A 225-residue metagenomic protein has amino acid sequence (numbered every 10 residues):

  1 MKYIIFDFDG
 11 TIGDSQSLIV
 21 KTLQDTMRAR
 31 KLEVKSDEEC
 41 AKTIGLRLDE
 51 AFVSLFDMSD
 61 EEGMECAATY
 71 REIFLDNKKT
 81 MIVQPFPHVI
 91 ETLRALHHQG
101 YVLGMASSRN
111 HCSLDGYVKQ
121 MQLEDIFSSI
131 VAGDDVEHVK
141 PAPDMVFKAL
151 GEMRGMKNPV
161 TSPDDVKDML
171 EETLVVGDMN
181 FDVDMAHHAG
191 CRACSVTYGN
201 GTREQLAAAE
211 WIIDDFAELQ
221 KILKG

Functional and structural regions predicted by a protein language model:
M1-K2, H97, H111, G116-G225: Asp-based, Mg2+/Mn2+-dependent phosphohydrolase catalytic module
M1-K42, F56: Active-site neighborhood of HAD-like aspartate-dependent phosphohydrolases
L18, R47-E50, Q84, E91 (+4 more regions): Short alpha-helical
K21-D25, E50-A51, T69, E91 (+3 more regions): Alpha-helical elements of Rossmann-like donor-binding domains used by nucleotide-donor carbohydrate transfer enzymes
L32, Y101, C191: Short phosphate-binding/catalytic loops that engage adenosine nucleotides
E33-E39, M58-A68, N158-E171: Short, surface-exposed acidic
G45-N77, P87-A95: A metal-dependent, Asp-based hydrolase signature
D76-M105, H111-D115, P143: Short, acidic loop-to-helix structural element flanking the phosphoryl-transfer center in phosphate-processing enzymes
